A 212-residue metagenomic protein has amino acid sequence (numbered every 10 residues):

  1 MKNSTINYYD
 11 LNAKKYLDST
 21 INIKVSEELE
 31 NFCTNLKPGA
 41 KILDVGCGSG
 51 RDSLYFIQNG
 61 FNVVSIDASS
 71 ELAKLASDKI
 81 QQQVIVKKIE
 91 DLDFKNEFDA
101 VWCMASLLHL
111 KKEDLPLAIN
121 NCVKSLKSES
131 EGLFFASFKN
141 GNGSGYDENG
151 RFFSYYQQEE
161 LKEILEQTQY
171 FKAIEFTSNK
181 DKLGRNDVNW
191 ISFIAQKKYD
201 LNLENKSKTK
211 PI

Functional and structural regions predicted by a protein language model:
M1-K37, N142: Conserved class I S-adenosyl-L-methionine
G39-G48: Conserved class I S-adenosyl-L-methionine
S49-D91: Class I SAM-dependent methyltransferase SAM/SAH-binding core
W102-C103: A conserved beta-strand element that flanks and buttresses the S-adenosyl-L-methionine
P116-S130: A short glycine-rich, Lys/Arg-flanked "PGG" loop and its adjoining helix->strand segment in the class I
S130-F138: Conserved beta-strand signature within the Rossmann-like core of class I S-adenosyl-L-methionine
G143-E160, K182: Acceptor-substrate binding/catalytic loop of class I
Y170-D181: Conserved S-adenosyl-L-methionine
